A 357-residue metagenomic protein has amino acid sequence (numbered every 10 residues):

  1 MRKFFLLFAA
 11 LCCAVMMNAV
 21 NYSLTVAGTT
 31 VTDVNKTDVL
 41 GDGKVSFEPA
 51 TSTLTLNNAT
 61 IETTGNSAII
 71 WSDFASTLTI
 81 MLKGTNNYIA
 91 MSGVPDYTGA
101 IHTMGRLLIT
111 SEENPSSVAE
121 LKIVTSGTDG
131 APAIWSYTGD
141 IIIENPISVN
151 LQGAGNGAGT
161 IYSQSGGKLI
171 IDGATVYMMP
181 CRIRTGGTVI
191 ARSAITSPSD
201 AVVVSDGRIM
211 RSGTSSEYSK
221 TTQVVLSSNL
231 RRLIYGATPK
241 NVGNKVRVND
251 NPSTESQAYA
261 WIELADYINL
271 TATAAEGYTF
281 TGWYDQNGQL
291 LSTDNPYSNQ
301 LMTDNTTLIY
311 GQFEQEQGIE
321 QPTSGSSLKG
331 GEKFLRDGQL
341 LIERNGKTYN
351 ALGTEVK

Functional and structural regions predicted by a protein language model:
A9-N18: Hydrophobic h-region of N-terminal signal peptides that target proteins for export in Gram-negative bacteria
V20-A237, I309: A composition-driven surface/loop motif
S199-V202, Y267-D294: Surface-exposed interfaces of beta-sheet-rich extracellular modules
V225-P239, D294-E316: Conserved "repeat-terminator" motif of extracellular CCP/Sushi domains
L230-I262: Conserved N-terminal submotifs of small, disulfide-stabilized extracellular modules
N251-Y278, T303: Extracellular modular ligand-binding repeats in secreted and cell-surface proteins
Q312-Q339: Residue-level detector of functionally pivotal "anchor" positions at catalytic/ligand-binding pockets or at interdomain
Y349-T354: Short, glycine-anchored, charge-dense loop/turn motifs used at functional sites
